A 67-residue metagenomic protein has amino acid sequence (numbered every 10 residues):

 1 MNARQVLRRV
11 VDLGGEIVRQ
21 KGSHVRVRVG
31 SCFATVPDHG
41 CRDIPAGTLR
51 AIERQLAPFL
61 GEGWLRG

Functional and structural regions predicted by a protein language model:
M1-K21: N-terminal first-folded block
R4, D12, A34, H39-G67: C-terminal structural segments of small proteins and small subunits
V27-G30: Active-site beta-strand termini and strand-to-loop segments that position acidic
